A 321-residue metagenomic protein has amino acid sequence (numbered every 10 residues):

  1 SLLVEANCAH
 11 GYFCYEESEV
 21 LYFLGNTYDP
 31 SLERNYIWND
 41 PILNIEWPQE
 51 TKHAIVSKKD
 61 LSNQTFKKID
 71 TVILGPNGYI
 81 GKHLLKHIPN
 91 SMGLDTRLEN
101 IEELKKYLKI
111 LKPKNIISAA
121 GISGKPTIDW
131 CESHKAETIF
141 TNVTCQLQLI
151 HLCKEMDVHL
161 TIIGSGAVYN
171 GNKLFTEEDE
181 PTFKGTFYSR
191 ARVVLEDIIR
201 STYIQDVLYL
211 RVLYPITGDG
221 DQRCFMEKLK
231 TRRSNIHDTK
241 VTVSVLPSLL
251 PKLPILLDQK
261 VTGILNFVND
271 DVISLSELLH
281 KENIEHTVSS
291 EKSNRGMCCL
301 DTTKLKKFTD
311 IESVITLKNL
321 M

Functional and structural regions predicted by a protein language model:
S1-E16: Conserved metal-binding segment of the jelly-roll/cupin
E17-K67: Double-stranded beta-helix
K52-I69, E285-M321: C-terminal amphipathic/interface module of NAD(P)-dependent oxidoreductases and related NAD-binding regulators
D70-I88: N-terminal Rossmann NAD(P)H-binding glycine-rich loop of SDR-like oxidoreductase domains
I101-V143, K154: NAD(P)H-binding glycine-rich loop region in Rossmannoid oxidoreductase-like domains and their noncatalytic homologs
S133-F140, T144-C145, V168-L210, T217: Catalytic helix-loop patch of NAD(P)-dependent Rossmann-fold dehydrogenases
G185, D197-V243, P247-S248, I255: NAD(P)-dependent short-chain dehydrogenase/reductase
K252-D301: Mid/C-terminal beta-alpha module of Rossmann-like enzyme folds, strongest in SDR-family dehydrogenases/epimerases
